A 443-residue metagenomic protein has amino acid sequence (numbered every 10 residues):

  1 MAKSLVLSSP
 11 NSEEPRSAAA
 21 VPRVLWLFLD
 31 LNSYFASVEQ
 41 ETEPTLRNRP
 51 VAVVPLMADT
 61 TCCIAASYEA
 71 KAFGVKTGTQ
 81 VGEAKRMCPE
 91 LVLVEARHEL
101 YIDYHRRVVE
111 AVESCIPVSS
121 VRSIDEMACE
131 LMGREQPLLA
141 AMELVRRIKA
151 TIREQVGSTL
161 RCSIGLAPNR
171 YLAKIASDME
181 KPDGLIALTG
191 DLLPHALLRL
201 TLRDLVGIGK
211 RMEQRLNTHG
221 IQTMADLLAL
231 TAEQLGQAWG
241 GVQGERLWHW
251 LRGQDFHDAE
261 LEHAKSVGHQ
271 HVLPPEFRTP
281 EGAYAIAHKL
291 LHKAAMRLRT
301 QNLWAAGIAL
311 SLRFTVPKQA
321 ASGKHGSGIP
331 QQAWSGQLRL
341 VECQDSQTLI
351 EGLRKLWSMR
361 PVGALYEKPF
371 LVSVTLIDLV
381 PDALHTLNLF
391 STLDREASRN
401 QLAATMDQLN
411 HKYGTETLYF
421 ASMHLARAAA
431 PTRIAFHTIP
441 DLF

Functional and structural regions predicted by a protein language model:
M1-I124, A128, H249: Residues that scaffold, gate, or flank divalent-cation-dependent active/transport sites
V38-Q40, I64-A66, L172-E180, D258-H263: Short acidic, glycine/serine/threonine-rich loops at helix termini
I102, R106-C162: Hydrophobic alpha-helical hairpins/lids featuring a short glycine-rich hinge
R122-E126, T159, A167-R170, L303-G307 (+1 more regions): Short Gly/Ser/Thr- and Asp/Glu-enriched loop/turn motifs at secondary-structure junctions
A140-L200: Long, highly charged, low-complexity intrinsically disordered interaction regions that mediate electrostatic DNA/RNA
D204, M212-Y366: DNA-contacting surface of Y-family translesion DNA polymerases
L338-F443: Acidic, metal-coordinating catalytic segment for phosphate/diphosphate chemistry, firing primarily on the Nudix
